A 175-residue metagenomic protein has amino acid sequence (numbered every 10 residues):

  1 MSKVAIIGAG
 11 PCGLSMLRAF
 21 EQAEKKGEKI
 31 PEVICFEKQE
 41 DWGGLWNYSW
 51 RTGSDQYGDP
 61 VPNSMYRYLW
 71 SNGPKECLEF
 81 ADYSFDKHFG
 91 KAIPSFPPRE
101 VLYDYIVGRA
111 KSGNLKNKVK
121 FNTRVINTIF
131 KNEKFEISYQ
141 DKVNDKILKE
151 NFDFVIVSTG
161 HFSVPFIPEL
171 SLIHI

Functional and structural regions predicted by a protein language model:
M1-S2, Y57: Eukaryotic N-terminal low-complexity, Ser/Thr- and Lys/Arg-rich leader segments that predominantly function as
S2-I34: N-terminal Rossmann-like FAD-binding beta1-loop-alpha1 element of flavoenzymes
I7, E150-F162: Short hydrophobic core segments
P11-C12, Q39-D41, S84-K87, A110 (+3 more regions): Conserved beta-strand elements of beta-rich interaction domains across eukaryotes, especially beta-propellers
K38-G108: Glycine-rich active-site loop/strand segments that organize a redox cofactor
L45, P165-L170: Short, solvent-exposed loop/turn and secondary-structure capping segments
F121-F135: A conserved short coil-to-beta-strand element within the FAD-binding core of flavoproteins
I173-I175: Conserved small/polar residues in nucleotide/adenosyl-binding loops
